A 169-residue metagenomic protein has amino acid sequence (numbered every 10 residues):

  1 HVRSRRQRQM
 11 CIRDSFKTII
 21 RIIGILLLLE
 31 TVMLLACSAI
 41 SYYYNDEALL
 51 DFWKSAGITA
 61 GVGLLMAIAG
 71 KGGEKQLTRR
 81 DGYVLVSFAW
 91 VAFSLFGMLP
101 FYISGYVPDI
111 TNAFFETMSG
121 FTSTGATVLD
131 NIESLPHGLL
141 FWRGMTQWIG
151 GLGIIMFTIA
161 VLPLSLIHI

Functional and structural regions predicted by a protein language model:
H1-I12, I167-H168: Single conserved hydrophobic/aromatic residue that forms the stacking wall/gate of nucleotide- or nucleobase-binding
S4, I20, T78, F121 (+1 more regions): Short glycine- and Lys/Arg-enriched binding-loop motifs that mark or flank ligand-binding interfaces
R13-N112: N-terminal alpha-helical transmembrane segments of multi-pass membrane transport and channel/translocase proteins
G24, M33, F96-G150: P-loop potassium selectivity filter motif centered on the GYG triad
L27, E116-S119, F157-P163: Voltage-sensor-like transmembrane helices and their cytoplasmic interface
L35, S134, L162-L164: Single-residue recognition of alpha-helix boundary sites
L65-A69, Y83, I154-I167: Juxtamembrane interface elements at the cytosolic ends of transmembrane helices in multi-pass membrane proteins
